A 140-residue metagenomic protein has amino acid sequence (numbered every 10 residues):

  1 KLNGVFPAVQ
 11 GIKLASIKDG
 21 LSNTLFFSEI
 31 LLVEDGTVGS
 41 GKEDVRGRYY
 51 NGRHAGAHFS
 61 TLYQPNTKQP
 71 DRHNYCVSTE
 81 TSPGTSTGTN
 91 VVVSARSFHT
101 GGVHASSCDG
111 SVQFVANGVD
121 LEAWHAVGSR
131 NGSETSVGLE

Functional and structural regions predicted by a protein language model:
K1-E140: Surface-exposed loop/linker segments characteristic of extracytoplasmic
